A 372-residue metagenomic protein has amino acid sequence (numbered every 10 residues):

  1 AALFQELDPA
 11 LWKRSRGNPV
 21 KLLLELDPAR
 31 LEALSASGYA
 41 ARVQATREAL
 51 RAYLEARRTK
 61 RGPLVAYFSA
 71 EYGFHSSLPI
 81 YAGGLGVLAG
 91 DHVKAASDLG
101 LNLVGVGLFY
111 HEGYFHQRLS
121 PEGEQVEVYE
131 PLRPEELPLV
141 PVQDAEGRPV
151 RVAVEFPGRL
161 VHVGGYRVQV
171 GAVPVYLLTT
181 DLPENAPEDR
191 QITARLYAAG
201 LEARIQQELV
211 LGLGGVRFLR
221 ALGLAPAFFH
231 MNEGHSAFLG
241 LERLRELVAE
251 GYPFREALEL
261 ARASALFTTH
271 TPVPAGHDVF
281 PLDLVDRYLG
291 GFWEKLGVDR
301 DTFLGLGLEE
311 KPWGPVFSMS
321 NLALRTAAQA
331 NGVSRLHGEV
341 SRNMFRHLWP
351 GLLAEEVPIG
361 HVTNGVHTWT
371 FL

Functional and structural regions predicted by a protein language model:
A1-L372: Catalytic cores of carbohydrate-active enzymes across secretory and cytosolic contexts
